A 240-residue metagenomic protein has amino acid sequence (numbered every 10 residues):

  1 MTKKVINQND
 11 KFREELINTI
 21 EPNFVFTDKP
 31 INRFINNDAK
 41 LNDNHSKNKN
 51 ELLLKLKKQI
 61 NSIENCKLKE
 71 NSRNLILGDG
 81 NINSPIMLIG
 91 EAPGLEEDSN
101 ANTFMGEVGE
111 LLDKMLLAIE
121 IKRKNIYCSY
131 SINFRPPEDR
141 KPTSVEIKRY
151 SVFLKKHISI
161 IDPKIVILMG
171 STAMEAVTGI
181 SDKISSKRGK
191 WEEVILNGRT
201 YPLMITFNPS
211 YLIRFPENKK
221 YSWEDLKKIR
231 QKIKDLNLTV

Functional and structural regions predicted by a protein language model:
M1-N7: Short, small/acidic-rich helices and loops at N termini and domain boundaries of DNA replication/processing enzymes
K11-N18, F24-V240: A polyanion-binding, active-site-adjacent surface
